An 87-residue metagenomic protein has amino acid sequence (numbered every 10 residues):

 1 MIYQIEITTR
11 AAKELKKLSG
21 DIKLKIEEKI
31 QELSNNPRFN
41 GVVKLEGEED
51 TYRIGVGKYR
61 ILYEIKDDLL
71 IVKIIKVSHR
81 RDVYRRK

Functional and structural regions predicted by a protein language model:
I2-I5, T9-K17, D21-L24, F39 (+2 more regions): Enriched for short, Lys/Arg-rich terminal
I30-I54: A short, surface-exposed loop/turn module that caps and links secondary-structure elements
